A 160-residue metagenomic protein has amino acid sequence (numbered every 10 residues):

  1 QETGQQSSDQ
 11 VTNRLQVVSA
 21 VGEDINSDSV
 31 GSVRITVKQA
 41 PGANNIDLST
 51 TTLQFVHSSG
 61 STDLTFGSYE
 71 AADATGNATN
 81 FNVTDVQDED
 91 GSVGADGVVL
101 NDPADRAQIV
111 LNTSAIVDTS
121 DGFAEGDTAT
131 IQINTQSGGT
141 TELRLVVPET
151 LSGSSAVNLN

Functional and structural regions predicted by a protein language model:
E2-N160: N-terminal export/assembly leader peptides and their processing motifs that target proteins to secretory
